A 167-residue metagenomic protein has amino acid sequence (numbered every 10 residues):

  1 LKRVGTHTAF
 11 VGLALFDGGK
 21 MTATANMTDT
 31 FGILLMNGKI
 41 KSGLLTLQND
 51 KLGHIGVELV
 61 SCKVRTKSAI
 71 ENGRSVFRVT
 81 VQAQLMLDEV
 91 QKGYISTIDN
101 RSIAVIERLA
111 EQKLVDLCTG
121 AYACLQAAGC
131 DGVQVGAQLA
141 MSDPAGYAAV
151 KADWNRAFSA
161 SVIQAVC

Functional and structural regions predicted by a protein language model:
L1-C167: Membrane-proximal alpha-helical signals and transmembrane carboxylates
